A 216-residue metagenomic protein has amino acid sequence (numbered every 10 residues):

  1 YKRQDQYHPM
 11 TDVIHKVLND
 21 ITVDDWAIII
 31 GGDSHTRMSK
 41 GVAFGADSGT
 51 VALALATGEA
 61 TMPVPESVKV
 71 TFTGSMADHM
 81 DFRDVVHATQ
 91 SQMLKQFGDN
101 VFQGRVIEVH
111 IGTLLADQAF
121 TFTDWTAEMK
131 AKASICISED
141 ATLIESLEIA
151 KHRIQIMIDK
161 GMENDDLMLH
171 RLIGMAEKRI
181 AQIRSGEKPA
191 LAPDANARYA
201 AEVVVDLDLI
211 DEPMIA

Functional and structural regions predicted by a protein language model:
K2-A216: Fe-S-dependent hydro-lyases/dehydratases of central metabolism
